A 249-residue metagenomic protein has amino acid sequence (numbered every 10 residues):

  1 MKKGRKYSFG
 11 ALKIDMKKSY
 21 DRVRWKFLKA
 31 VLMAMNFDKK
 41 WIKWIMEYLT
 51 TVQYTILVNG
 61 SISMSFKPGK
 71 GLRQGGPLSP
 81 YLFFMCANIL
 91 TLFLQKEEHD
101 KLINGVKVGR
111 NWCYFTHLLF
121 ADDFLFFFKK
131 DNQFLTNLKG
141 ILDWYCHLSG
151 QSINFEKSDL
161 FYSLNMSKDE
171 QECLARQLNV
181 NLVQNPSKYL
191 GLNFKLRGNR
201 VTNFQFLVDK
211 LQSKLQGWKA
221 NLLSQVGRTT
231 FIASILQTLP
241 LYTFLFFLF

Functional and structural regions predicted by a protein language model:
M1-F249: Nucleotidyl polymerases of mobile genetic elements and RNA viruses
